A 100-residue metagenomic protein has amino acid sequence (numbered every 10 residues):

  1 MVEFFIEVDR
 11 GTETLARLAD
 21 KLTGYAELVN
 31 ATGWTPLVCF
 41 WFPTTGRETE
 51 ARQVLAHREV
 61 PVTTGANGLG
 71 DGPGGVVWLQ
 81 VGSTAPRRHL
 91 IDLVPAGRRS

Functional and structural regions predicted by a protein language model:
M1-S100: Electrostatic, structured charged patches in enzyme active sites and in nucleic-acid/phosphate-binding
